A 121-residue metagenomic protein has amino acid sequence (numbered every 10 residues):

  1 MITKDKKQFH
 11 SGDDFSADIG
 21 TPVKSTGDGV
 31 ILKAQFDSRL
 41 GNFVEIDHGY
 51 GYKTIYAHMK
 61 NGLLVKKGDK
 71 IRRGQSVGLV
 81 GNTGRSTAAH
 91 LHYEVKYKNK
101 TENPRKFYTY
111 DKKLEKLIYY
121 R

Functional and structural regions predicted by a protein language model:
M1-R121: Catalytic cores of peptidoglycan-degrading enzymes
